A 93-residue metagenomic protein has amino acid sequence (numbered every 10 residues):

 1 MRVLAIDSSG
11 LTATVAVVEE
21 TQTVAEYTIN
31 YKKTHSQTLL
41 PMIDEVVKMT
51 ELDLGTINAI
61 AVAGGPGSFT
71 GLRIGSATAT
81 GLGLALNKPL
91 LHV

Functional and structural regions predicted by a protein language model:
M1-G64: N-terminal beta-alpha supersecondary unit
A5, G71, H92: Conserved SAM-binding loop
K48-G55, L84-V93: Phosphate-handling active-site elements
A59-P89: DPxDG-like acidic metal-binding loop motif
